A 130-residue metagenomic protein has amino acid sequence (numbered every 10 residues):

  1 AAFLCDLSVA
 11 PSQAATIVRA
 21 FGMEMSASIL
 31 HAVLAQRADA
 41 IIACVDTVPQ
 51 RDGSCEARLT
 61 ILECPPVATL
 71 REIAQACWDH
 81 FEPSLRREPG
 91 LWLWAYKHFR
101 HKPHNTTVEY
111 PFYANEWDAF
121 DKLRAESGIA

Functional and structural regions predicted by a protein language model:
A1-A130: Non-catalytic C-terminal accessory region of glycerolipid acyltransferases and related lyso-lipid remodeling enzymes
